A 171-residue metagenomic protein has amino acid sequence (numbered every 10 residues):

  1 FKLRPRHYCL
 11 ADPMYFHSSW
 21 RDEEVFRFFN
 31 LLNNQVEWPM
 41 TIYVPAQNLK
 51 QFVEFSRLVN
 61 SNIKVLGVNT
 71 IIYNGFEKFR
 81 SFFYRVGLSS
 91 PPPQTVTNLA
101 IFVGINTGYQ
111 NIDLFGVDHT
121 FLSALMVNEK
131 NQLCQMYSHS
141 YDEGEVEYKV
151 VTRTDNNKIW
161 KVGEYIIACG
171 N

Functional and structural regions predicted by a protein language model:
F1-N171: Metal-ion/cofactor- or nucleotide/acyl-coenzyme-handling active-site neighborhoods
